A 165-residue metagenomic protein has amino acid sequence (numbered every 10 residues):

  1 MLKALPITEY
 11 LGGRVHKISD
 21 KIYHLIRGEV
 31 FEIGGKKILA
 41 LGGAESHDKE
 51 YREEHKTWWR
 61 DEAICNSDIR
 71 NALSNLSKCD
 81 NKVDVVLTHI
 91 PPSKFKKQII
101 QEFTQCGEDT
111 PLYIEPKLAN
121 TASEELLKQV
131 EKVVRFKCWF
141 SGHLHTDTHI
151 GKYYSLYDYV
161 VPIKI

Functional and structural regions predicted by a protein language model:
K3-A4, T8-D20, F95-I165: Conserved beta-sheet core of the metallophosphoesterase superfamily
G13-H16, D20, E29, I33-A122: Active-site-proximal loop/helix segment associated with metal-binding centers of metalloenzymes
H24-I26: Short acidic-hydrophobic, aromatic-tinged amphipathic segments that line or gate anion-handling sites
G28-E29, H143: Conserved acidic residues
